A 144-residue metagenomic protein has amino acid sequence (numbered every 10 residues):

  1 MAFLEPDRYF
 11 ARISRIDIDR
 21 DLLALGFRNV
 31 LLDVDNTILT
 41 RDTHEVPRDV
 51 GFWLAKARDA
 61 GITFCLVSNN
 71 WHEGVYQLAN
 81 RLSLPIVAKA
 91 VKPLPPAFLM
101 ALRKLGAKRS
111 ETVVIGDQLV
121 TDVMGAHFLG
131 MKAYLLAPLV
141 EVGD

Functional and structural regions predicted by a protein language model:
M1-L32, I38-H44, R48-D144: Asp-based, Mg2+/Mn2+-dependent phosphohydrolase catalytic module
